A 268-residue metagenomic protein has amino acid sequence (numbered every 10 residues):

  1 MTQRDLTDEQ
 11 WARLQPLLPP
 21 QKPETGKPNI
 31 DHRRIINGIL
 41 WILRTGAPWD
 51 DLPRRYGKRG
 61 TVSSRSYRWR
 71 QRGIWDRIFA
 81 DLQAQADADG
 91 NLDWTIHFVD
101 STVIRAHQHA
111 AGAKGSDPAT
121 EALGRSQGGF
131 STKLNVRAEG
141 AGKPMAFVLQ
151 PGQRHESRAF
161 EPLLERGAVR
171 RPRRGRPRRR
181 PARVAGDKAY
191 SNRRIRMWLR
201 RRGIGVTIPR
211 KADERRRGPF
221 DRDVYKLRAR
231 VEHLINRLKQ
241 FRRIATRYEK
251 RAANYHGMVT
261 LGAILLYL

Functional and structural regions predicted by a protein language model:
M1-L268: Short alpha-helical elements
